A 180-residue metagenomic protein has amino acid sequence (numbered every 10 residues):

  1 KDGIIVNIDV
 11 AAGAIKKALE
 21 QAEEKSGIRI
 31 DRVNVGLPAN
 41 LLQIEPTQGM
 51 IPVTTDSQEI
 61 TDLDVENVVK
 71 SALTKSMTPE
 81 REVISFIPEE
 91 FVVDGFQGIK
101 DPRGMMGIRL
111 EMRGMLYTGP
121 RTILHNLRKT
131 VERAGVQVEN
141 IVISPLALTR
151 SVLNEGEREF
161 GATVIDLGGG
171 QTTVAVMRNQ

Functional and structural regions predicted by a protein language model:
K1-I165: Nucleotide/phosphate-binding catalytic cleft detector across ATP-hydrolyzing and phosphate-transferring enzymes
F160-Q180: Glycine-rich phosphate-binding loop of actin/hexokinase-like ATP-binding domains
